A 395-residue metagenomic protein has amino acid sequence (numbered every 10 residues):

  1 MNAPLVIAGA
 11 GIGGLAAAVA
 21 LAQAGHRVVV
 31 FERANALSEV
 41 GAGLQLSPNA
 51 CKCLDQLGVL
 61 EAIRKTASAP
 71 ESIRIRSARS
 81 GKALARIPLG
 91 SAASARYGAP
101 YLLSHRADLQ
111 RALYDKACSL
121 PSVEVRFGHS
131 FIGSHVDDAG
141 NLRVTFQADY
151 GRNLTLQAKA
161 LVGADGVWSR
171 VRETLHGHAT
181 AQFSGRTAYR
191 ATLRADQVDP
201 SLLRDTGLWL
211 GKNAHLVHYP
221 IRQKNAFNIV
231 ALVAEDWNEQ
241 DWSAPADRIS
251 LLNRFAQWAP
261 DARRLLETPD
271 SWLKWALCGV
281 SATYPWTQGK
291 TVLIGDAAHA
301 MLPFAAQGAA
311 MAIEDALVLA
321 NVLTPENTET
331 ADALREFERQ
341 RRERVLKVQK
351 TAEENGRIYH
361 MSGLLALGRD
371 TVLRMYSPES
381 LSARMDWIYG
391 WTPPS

Functional and structural regions predicted by a protein language model:
M1-L5, A22, S47-T192, D236-R254 (+1 more regions): Conserved N-terminal helical subregion
P4, R27, A226-I229: Residues at the starts of beta-strands that form the adenosine-phosphate
V6-Q23, R27-A34, V162-G163, H218 (+2 more regions): Conserved mid-domain beta->alpha element of the FAD-binding
E61, A195-L202, N238, D261 (+1 more regions): Short helix-loop capping/hinge motifs at secondary-structure junctions, enriched in acidic/polar residues
S169, A188-R190, A214-V217, A298-H299: Histidine-centered metal-chelating micro-motifs
R204-E239, R248, L252-A256: Active-site substrate-recognition segment that forms the wall of the catalytic cavity or substrate channel
D241-K274, T330: Flavin-binding catalytic cores
R374-S395: C-terminal auxiliary extensions adjacent to catalytic cores
